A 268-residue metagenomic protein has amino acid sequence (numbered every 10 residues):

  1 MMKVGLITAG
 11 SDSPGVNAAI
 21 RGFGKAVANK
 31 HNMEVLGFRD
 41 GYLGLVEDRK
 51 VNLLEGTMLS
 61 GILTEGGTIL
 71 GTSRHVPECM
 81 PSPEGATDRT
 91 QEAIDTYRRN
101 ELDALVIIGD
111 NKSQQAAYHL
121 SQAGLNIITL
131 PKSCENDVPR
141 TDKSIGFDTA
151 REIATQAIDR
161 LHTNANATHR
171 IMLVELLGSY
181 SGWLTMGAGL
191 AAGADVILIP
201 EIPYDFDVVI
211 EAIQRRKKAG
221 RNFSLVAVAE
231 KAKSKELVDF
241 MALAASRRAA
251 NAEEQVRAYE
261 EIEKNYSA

Functional and structural regions predicted by a protein language model:
M1-R49: N-terminal phosphate-binding or glycine-rich loops at protein starts, especially the Walker A/P-loop of NTPases
K3-G10, I69-G71, D103-I108, M172-E175 (+1 more regions): Short glycine-rich or small-residue beta-strand-to-loop segments that form or flank ligand, phosphate, metal/Fe-S
G5, S13, A28-K30, S60-T64 (+5 more regions): Solvent-exposed alpha-helices and their adjacent loops that cap or buttress functional pockets in soluble metabolic
A9-D12, F38-L43, R74-H75, D110-S113 (+4 more regions): Short, ordered loop/turn segments at secondary-structure junctions
R21-N29, V51-M58, H119-T129, I145-T149 (+1 more regions): A glycine- and small-aliphatic-rich helix-loop capping segment at beta-alpha/alpha-beta transitions that lines
D48-I107, K112, I145-E152, Q156: Glycine-rich oxoanion-binding loops at beta->alpha junctions
T96, A104-G109, A117-H119, N126 (+2 more regions): Accessory alpha-helical/coil subdomains and C-terminal extensions that flank or cap enzyme catalytic cores
